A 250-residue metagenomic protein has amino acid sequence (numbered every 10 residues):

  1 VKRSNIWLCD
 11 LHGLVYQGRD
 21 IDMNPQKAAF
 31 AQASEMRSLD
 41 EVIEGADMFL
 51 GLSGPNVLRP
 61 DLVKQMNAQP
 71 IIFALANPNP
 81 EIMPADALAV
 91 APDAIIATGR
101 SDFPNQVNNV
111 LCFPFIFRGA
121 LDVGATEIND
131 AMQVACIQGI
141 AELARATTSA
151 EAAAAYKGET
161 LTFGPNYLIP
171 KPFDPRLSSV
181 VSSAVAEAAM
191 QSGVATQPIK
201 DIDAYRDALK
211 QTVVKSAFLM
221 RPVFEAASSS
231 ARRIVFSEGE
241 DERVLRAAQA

Functional and structural regions predicted by a protein language model:
V1, Y16-G18, N56-D61, P80-M83 (+2 more regions): Short glycine/serine/threonine-rich phosphate/pyrophosphate-binding segments that cradle anionic phosphate groups
V1-G54, L245, A250: Glycine-rich phosphate/diphosphate-binding loop of Rossmann-like nucleotide-binding domains
C9-L11, G51-S53, M66, A74-A76 (+2 more regions): Generic beta-strand/beta-sheet core signal
M36, D40-P92, G124, A248: Long hydrophobic segments that form regular secondary structure
E41-I43, K64-M66, L88-V90, P104-N105 (+3 more regions): Solvent-exposed alpha-helices and their adjacent loops that cap or buttress functional pockets in soluble metabolic
A74-S182, A186-S192: Adenosine-phosphate binding glycine-rich loop
P198-A226: Long, charged amphipathic helices and adjacent flexible linkers at domain junctions
S230-V244: Short, glycine-rich nucleotide/cofactor-binding loops
